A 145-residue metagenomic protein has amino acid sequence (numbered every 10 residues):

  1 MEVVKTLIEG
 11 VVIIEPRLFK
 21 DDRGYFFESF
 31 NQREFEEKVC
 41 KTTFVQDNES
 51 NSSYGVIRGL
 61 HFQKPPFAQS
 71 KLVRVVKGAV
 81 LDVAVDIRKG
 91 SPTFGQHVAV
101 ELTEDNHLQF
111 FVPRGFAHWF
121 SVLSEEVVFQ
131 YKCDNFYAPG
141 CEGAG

Functional and structural regions predicted by a protein language model:
M1-L108, S124-E126, C133-C141, G145: Non-catalytic, conserved peripheral segments adjacent to functional cores
F110, H118-L123: Short beta-strand His + acidic residue motifs that chelate non-heme Fe in jelly-roll/DSBH and cupin folds
